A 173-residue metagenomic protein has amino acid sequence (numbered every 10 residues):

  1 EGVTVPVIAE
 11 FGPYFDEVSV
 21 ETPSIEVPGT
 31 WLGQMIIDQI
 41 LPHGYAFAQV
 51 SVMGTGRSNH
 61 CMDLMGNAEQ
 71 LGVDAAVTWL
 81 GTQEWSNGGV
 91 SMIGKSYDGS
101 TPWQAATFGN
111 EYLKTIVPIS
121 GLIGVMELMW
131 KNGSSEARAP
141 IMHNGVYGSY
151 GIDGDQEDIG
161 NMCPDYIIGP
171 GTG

Functional and structural regions predicted by a protein language model:
G2-G81: Cap/lid segment of the alpha/beta-hydrolase catalytic domain
V7-I8, A46-F47, G88-S91, Y112-V117: Beta-sheet entry/capping signal
E17, T30-I36, P42, Q104-G173: Accessory cap/linker subdomain of secreted extracellular hydrolases
S58, S96-Y97, S120: Catalytic nucleophile serine of serine hydrolases, specifically the conserved "nucleophile elbow" pentapeptide
W79, W85, H143-G145: Signature tryptophan residues that serve as conserved aromatic anchors
E84-S96: Alpha/beta-hydrolase fold nucleophile elbow
G94-Q104: Glycine-rich nucleophile elbow surrounding the catalytic serine of serine-hydrolase chemistry
